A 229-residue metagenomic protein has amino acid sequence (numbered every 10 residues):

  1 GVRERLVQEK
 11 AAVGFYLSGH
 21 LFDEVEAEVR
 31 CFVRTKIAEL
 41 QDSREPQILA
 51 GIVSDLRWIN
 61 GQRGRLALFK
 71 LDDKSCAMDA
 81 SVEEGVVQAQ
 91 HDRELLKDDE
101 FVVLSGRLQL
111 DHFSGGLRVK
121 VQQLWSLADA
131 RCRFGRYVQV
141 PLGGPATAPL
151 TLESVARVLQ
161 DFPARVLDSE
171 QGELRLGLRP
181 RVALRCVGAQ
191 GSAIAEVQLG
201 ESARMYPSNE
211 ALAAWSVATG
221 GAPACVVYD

Functional and structural regions predicted by a protein language model:
G1-D229: Primarily single-stranded nucleic-acid-binding OB-fold modules
